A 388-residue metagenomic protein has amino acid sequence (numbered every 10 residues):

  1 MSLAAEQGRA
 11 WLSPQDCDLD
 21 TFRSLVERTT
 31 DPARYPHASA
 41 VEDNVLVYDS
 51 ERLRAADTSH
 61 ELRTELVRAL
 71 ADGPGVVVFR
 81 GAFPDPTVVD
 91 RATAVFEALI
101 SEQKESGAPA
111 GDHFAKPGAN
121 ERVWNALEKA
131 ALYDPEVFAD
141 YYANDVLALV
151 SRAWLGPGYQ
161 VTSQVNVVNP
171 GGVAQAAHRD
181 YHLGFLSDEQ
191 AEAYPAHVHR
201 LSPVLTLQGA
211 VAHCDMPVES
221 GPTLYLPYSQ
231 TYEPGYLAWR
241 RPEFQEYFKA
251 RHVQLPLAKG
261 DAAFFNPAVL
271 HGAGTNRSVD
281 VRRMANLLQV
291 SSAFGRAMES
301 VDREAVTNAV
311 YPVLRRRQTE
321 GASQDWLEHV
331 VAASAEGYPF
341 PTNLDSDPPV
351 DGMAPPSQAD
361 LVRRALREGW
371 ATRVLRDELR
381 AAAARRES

Functional and structural regions predicted by a protein language model:
M1-D72, G337-N343, P348-S388: Fe(II)/2-oxoglutarate
V26-D188: Non-heme Fe(II)-dependent double-stranded beta-helix
D85-T87, N169-G171, P217-E219, Y232-E233 (+2 more regions): Flexible loop/turn segments at secondary-structure boundaries
L149-V150, Q175-A176, L183-Y247, H252 (+1 more regions): Catalytic core of non-heme Fe(II) oxygenases with the double-stranded beta-helix
V165, G209-V211, N286-V290: A structural signal for short, well-ordered beta-strand segments
Y228-A238, S278-L287, R373-S388: C-terminal/domain-terminus segments
A238-V313: Catalytic core of Fe(II)/2-oxoglutarate
F294-R373: C-terminal hydrophobic structural anchor segments that stabilize assembly/packing rather than catalytic chemistry
